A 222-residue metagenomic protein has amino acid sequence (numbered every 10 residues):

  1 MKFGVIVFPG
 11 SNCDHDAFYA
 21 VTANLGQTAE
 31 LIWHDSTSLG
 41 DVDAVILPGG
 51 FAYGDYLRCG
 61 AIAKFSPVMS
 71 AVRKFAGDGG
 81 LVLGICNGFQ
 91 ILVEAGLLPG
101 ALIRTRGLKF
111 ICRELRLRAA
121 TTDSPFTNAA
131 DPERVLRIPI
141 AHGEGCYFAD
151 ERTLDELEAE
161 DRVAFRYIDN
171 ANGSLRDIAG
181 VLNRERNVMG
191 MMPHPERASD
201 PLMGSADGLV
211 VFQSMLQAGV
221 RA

Functional and structural regions predicted by a protein language model:
M1-I85, V93-I111, R118, L175 (+1 more regions): N-terminal beta1-alpha1 cap of cysteine-dependent amidohydrolase-like domains
G50-F51, G88, G143, P195: Active-site metal-binding loops of divalent metal-dependent hydrolases
R73-G77, T105-A222: Amide-donor transfer/coupling interface in amidating biosynthetic enzymes
G88-F89, D123: Short, flexible active-site-adjacent loop segments at beta-strand->alpha-helix junctions, enriched in small/polar
